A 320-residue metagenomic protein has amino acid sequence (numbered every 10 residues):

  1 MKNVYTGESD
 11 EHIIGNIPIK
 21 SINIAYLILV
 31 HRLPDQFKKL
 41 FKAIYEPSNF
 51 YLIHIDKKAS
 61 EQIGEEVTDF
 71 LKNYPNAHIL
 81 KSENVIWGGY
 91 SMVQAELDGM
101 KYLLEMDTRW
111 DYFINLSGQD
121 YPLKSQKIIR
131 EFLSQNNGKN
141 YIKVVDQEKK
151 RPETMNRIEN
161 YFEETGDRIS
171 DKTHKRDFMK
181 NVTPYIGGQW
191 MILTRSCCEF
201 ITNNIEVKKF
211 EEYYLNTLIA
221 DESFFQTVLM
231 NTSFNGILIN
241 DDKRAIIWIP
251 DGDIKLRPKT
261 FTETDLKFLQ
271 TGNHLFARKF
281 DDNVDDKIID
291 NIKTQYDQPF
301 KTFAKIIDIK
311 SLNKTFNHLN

Functional and structural regions predicted by a protein language model:
M1-N320: ER/Golgi luminal nucleotide-sugar-dependent glycosyltransferases, focusing on the catalytic module
